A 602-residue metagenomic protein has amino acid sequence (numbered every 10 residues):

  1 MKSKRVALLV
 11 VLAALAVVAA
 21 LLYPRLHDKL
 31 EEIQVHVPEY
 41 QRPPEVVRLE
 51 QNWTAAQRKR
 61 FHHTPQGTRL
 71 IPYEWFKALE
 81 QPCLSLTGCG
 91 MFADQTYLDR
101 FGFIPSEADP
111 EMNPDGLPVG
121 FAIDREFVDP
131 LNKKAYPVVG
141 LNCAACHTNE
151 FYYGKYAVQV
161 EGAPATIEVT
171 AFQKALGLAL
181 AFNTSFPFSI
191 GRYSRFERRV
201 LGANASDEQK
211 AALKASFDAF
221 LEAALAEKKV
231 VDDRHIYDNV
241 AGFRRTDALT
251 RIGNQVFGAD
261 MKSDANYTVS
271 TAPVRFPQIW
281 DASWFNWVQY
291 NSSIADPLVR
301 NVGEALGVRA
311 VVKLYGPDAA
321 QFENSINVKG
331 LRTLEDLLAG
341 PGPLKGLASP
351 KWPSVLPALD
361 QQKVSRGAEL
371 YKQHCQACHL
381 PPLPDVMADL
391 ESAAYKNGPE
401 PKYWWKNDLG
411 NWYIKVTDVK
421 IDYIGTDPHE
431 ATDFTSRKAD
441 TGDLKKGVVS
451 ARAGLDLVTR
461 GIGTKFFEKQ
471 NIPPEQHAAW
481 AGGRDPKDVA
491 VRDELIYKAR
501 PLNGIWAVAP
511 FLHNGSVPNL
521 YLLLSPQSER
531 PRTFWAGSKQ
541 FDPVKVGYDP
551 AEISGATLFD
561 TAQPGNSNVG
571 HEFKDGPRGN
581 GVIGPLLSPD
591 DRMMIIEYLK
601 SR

Functional and structural regions predicted by a protein language model:
K4-A7, V18-R602: Periplasmic c-type cytochrome electron-transfer domains
A14-A16: Structured ligand/cofactor/substrate-binding pocket environments in proteins
